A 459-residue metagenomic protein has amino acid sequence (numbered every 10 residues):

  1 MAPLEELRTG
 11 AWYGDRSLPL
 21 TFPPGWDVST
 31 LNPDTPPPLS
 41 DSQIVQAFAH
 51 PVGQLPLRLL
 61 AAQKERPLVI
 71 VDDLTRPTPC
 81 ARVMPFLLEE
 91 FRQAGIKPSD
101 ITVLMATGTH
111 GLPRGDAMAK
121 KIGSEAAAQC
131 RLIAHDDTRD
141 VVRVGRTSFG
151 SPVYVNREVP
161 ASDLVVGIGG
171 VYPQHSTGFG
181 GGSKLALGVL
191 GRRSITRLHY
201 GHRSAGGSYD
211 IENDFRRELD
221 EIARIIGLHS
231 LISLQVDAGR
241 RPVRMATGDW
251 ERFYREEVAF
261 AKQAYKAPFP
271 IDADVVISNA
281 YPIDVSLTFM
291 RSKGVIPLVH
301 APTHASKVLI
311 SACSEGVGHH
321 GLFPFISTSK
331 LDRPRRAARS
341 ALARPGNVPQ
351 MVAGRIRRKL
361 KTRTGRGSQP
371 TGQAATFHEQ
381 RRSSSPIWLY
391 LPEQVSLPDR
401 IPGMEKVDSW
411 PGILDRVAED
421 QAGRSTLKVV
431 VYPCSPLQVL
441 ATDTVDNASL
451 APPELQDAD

Functional and structural regions predicted by a protein language model:
M1-F48: N-terminal amphipathic/basic leader segments beginning at the initiator methionine
T30-A62, K293, W410-G412: N-terminal glycine-/serine-/threonine-rich phosphate-binding loop
V52-L68, Q93-S99, A267-D274, A301-P302 (+1 more regions): Glycine-rich phosphate/diphosphate-binding loops that line cofactor/substrate pockets in enzymes
R66-P77, T102-T107, V276-N279: Short glycine-rich or small-residue beta-strand-to-loop segments that form or flank ligand, phosphate, metal/Fe-S
R92, S292-D459: C-terminal non-catalytic interaction/assembly regions of soluble proteins
P113-F179: An acidic, phosphate/nucleotide-engaging active-site surface
A161-V243: Internal metal/ion-chelating core segments
Y209-V285: Membrane-embedded hairpin module used as a gating/binding unit in multi-pass transport and secretion proteins
